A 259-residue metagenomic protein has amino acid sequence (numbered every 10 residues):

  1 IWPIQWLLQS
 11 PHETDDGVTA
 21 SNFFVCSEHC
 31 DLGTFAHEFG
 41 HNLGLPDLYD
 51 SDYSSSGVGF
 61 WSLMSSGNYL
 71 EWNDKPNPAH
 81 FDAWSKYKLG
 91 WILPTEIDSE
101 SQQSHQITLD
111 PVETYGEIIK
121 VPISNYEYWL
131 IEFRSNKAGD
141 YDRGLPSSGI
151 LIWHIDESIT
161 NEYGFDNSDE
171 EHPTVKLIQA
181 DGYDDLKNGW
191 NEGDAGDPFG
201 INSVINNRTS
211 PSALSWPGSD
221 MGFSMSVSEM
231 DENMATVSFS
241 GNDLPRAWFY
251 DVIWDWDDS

Functional and structural regions predicted by a protein language model:
I1-L145, E157-S158: Extracellular hydrolytic enzyme modules, especially secreted metalloproteases of the metzincin/thermolysin-like class
I4, H12, N77-A79, T95 (+5 more regions): Generic low-complexity segments that are intrinsically disordered, proline-rich and/or Lys/Arg-biased
L109, L177, D251-I253: Local beta-strand/beta-hairpin segments that build beta-sheet-rich folds
P111-L244: Extracellular low-complexity, Gly/Ser/Thr-rich intrinsically disordered linkers and protease-sensitive activation/hinge
G116, D258-S259: Extracellular/luminal Pro/Thr/Ser-rich low-complexity repeat and linker "mucin-like" segments that act as
P245-D258: Extracellular carbohydrate-recognition regions
